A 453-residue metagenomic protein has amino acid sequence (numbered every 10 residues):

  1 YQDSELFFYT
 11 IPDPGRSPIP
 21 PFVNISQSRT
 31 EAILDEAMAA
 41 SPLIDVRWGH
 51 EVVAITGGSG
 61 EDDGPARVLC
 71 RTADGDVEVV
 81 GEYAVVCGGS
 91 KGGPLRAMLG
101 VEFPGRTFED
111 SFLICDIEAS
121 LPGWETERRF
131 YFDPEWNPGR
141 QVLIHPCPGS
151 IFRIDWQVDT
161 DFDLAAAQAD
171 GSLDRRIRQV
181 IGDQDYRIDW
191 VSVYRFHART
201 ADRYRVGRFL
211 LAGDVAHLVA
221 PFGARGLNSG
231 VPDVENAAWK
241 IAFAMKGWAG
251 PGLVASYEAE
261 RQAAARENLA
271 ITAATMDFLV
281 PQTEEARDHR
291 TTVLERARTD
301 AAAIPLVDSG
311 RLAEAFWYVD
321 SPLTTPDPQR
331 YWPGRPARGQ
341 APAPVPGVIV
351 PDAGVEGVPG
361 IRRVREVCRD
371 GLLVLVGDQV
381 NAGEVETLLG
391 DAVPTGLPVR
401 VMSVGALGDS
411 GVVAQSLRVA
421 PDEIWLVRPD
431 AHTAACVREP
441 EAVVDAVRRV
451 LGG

Functional and structural regions predicted by a protein language model:
Y1-D300, L306: Core Rossmann-like FAD-binding/catalytic domain of the broad FAD-dependent monooxygenase superfamily
Q2-F8, P12-S17, A32, E36-L43 (+4 more regions): Helical substrate-recognition/capping region of FAD-dependent monooxygenase/halogenase enzymes
